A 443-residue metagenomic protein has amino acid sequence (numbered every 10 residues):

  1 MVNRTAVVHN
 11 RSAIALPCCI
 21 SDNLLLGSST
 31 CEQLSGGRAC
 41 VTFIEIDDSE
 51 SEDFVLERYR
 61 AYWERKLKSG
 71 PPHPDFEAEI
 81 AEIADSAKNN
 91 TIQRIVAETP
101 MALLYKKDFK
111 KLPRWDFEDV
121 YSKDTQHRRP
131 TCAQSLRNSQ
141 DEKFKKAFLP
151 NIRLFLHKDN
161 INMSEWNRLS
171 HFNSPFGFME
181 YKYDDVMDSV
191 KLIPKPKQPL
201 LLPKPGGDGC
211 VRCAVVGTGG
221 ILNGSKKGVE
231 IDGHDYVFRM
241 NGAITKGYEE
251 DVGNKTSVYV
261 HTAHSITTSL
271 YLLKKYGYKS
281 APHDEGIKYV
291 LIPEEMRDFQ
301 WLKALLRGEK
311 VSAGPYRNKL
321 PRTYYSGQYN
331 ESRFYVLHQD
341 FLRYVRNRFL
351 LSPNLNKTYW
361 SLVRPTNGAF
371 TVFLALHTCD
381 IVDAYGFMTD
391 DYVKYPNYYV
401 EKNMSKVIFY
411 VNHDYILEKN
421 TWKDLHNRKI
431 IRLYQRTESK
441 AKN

Functional and structural regions predicted by a protein language model:
V8-N10: Short linear segments in intrinsically disordered or otherwise low-structure-confidence regions
A13: Alpha-helical and His/Cys-centered functional microenvironments
L16-P17, L25: Compositionally biased, intrinsically disordered low-complexity segments enriched in Pro/Arg/Gln/His
C18-C19, C31: Cysteine-centered motifs
G27-N443: Metal-ion/cofactor- or nucleotide/acyl-coenzyme-handling active-site neighborhoods
